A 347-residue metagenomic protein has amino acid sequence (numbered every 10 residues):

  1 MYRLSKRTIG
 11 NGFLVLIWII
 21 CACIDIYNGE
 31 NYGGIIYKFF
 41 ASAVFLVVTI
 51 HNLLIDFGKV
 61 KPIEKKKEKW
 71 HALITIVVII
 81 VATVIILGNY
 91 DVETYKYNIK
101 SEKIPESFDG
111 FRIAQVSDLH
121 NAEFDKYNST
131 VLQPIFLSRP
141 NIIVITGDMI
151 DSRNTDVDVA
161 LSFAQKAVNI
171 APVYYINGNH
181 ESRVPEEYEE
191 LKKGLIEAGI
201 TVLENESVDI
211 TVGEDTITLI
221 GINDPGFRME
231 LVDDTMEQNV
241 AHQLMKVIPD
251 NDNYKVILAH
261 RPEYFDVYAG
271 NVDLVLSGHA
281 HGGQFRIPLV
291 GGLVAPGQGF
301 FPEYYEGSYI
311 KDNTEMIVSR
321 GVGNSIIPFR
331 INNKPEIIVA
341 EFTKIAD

Functional and structural regions predicted by a protein language model:
M1-Y90: Non-catalytic terminal accessory segments
F39-V48, N52, N98-K100, Q243-L258 (+5 more regions): Extended recognition/assembly regions associated with phosphoester-bond processing machinery
Y90-E93, I104-T201: Membrane-embedded segments
V92, K100-A114, I200, S207-G221 (+4 more regions): Beta-strand-turn-beta hairpins that frame and shape the catalytic cleft of phosphate-ester-processing enzymes
V116-N121, G147-M149, N179-E181, E206-S207 (+4 more regions): Active-site metal-binding loops of divalent metal-dependent hydrolases
N141-I142, Y174, I200-T201, I217 (+3 more regions): Short, Asp-centered acidic motifs that coordinate Mg2+ and/or phosphate in catalytic or ligand-binding sites
Q165, K193, R261-I338: Conserved beta-sheet core of the metallophosphoesterase superfamily
E197-A198, V212-K255, F265, F329-R330: Binuclear metal-dependent hydrolase catalytic cores centered on His/Asp/Glu-rich metal-binding motifs
